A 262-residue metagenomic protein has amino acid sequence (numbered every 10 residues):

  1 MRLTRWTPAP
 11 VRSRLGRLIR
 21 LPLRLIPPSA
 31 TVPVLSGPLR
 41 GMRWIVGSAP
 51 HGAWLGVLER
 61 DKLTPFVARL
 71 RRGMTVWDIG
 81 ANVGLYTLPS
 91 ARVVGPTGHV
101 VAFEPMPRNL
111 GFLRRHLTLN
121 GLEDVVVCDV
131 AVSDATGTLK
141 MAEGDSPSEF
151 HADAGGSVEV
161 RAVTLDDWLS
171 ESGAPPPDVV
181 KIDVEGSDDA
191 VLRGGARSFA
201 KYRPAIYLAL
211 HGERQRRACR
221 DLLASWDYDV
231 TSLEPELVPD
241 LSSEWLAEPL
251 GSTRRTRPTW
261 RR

Functional and structural regions predicted by a protein language model:
M1-H116, N120-E123, S172-A174, L241-R262: S-adenosyl-L-methionine
L55-T75, L122, V127, T138-E143 (+3 more regions): Short internal loop-to-helix segment that lines adenine-nucleotide cofactor pockets
A81, P107-R108, V132-A135, I182-E185 (+1 more regions): Short, surface-exposed acidic/glycine-rich loop or hinge patches that mediate macromolecular interfaces
P96-G98, Y202-A205, Y228: A short helix->loop->beta-strand "cap" motif at the edges of active sites that frequently abuts
A102-P105, V184, L208: Conserved SAM-binding loop
R114, T118-L119, V132-A142: Class I S-adenosyl-L-methionine-dependent methyltransferase module
C128-V130, Y228-E236: Conserved S-adenosyl-L-methionine
